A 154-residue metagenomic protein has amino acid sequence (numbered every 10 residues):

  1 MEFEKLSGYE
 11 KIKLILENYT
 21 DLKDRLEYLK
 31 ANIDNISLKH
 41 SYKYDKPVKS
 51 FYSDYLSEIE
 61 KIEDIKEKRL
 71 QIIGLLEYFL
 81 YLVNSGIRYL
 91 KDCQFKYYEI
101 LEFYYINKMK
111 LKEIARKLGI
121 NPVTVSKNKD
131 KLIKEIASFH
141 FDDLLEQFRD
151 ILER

Functional and structural regions predicted by a protein language model:
M1-Y89, D142-R154: N-terminal interaction/assembly modules
L38, M109, K134-I136: A short hydrophobic/aromatic micro-motif that marks alpha-helical segments and, especially, helix-coil
L90-Y97: Short helix-coil-helix linker/hinge
I100-L101: A short pre-motif secondary-structure segment
Y104-K108: Short helix-to-turn junction characteristic of helix-turn-helix DNA-binding domains, especially the helix
K110-K112, R154: A short, hydrophobic secondary-structure junction motif
E113-L118: Short alpha-helical "recognition helix" segments of helix-turn-helix
G119-F141: DNA-recognition helix of helix-turn-helix
